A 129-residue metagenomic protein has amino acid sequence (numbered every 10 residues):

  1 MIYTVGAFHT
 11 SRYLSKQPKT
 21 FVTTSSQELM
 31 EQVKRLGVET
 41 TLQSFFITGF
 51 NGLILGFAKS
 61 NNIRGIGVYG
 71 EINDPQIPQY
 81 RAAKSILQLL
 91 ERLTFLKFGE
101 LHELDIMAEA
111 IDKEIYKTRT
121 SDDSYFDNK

Functional and structural regions predicted by a protein language model:
M1, T10-K129: Accessory terminal and edge-of-domain segments that mediate assembly/interaction and cofactor placement around
V5-G6: Short His-Asn-centered micro-motif
